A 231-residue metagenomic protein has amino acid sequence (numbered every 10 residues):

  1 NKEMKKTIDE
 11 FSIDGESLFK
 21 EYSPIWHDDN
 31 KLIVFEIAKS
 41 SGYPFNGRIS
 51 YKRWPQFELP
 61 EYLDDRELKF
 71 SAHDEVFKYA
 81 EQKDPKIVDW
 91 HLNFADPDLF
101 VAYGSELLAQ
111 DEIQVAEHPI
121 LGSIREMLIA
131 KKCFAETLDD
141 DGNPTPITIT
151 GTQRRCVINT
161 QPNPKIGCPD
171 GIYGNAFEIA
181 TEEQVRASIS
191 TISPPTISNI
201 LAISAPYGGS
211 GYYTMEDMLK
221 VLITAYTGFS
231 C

Functional and structural regions predicted by a protein language model:
N1-C231: Macrodomain-like recognition of ADP-ribose-binding/processing modules
